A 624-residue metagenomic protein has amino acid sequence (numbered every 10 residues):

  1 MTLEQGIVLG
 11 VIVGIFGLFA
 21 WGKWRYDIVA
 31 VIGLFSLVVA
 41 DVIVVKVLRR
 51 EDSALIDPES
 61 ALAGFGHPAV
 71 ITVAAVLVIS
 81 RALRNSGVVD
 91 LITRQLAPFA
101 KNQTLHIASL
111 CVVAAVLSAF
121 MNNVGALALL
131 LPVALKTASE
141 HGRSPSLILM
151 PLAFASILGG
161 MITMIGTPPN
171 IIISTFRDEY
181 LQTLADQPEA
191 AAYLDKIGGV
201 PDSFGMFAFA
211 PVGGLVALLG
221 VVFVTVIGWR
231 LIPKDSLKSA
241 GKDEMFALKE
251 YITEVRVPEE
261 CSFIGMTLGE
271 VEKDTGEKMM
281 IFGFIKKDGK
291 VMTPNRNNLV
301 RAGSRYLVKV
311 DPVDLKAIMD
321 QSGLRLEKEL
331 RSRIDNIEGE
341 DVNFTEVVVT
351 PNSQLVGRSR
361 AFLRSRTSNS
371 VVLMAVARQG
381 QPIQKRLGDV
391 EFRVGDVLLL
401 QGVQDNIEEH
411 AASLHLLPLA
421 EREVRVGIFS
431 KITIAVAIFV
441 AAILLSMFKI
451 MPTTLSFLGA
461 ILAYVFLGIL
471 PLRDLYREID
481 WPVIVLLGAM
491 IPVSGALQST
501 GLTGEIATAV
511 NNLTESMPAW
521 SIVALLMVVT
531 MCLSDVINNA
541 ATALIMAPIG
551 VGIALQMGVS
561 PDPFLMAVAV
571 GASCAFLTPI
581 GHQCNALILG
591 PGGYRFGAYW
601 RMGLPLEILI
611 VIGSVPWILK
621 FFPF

Functional and structural regions predicted by a protein language model:
E4-F16, K23-A54, G66-V78, L129 (+8 more regions): Hydrophobic mid-bilayer segments of alpha-helices in multi-pass membrane transport proteins, especially secondary
I15-W24, V113-N122, F154-I165, L444-I450 (+2 more regions): Transmembrane alpha-helix interface/packing and boundary motifs in multi-pass membrane proteins, characterized by
G22, I264-P312, R358, R364-Q401: Cytosolic Rossmann-like ligand/nucleotide-binding regulatory domains
V45-S144, V221-T225, W229, P471-M557: Membrane-embedded alpha-helical segments and adjacent helix-loop junctions characteristic of multi-pass solute
T104-V116, R143-G159, P188-F209, A519-C532 (+1 more regions): Alpha-helical transmembrane segments of multi-pass membrane proteins
E140-R230, N585-W617: Membrane-core helix-loop-helix motifs of multi-pass transport proteins
D235-V255, D320-T350, L417-I443: Long, charged amphipathic helices and adjacent flexible linkers at domain junctions
E391-V424: Extended, hydrophilic extramembrane loops/domains of integral membrane proteins
